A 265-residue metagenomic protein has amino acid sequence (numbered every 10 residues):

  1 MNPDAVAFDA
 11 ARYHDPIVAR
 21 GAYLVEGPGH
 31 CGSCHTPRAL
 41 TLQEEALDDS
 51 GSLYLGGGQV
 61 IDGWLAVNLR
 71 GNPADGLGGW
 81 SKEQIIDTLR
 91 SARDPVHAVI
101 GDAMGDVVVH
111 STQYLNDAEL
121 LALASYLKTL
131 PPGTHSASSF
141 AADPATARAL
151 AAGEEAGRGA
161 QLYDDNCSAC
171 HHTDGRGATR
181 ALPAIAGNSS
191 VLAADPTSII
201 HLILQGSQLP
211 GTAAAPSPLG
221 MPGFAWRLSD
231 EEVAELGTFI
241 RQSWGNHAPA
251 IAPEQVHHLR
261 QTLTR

Functional and structural regions predicted by a protein language model:
M1-D15, G58, D62-W64, T88-G157 (+2 more regions): Post-cleavage N-terminal segment of exported redox proteins
A5, D9, Y13-A39, E44-G57 (+2 more regions): Sequence/structural segment immediately N-terminal to covalent heme-attachment motifs in c-type and related
A19-Y23, E83, D87, A118-L121 (+5 more regions): Solvent-exposed, polar/charged alpha-helical surfaces in well-ordered, non-transmembrane soluble domains, broadly
S33, L40-Q43, D75-L77, D87 (+6 more regions): Short loop/beta submotifs within extracellular cysteine-rich repeat domains
C34-L40, R90, V109, K128 (+4 more regions): Detector for the c-type heme attachment site
P37-A92: Active-site substrate-binding loop specific to GH73 endo-beta-N-acetylglucosaminidase modules in bacterial autolysins
W64-G78, A92-A118, R180-I185, Q208-L263: Axial heme c-ligation environment in periplasmic c-type cytochrome domains
R93, L127, P131-T134, N166-C167 (+4 more regions): Alpha-helix capping/termination and helix-coil
